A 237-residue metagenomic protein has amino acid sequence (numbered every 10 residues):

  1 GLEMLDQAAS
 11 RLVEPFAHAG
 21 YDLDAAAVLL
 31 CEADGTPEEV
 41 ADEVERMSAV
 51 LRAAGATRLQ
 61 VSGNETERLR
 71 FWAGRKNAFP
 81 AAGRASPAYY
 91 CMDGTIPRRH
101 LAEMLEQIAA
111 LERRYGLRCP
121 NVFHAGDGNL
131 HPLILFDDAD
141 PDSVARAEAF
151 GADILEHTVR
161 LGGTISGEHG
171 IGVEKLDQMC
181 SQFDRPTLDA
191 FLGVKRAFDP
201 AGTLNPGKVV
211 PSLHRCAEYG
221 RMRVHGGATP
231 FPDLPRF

Functional and structural regions predicted by a protein language model:
G1-G167, I171-F237: Noncatalytic alpha-helical scaffold of FAD-dependent oxidoreductases
